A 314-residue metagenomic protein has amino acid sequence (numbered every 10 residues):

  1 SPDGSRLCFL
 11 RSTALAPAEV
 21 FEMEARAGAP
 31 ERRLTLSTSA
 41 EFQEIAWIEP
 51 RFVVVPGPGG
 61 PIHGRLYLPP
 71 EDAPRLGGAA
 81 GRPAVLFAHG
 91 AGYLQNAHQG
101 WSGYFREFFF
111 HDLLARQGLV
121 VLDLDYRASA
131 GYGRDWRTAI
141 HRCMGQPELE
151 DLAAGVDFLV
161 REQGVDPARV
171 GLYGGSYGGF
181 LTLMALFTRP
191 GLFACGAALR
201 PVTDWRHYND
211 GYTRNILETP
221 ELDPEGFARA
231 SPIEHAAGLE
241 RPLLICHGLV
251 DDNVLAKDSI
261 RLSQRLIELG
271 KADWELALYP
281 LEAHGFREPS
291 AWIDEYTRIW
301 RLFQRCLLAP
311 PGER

Functional and structural regions predicted by a protein language model:
S1-R314: Serine-hydrolase catalytic core recognition
